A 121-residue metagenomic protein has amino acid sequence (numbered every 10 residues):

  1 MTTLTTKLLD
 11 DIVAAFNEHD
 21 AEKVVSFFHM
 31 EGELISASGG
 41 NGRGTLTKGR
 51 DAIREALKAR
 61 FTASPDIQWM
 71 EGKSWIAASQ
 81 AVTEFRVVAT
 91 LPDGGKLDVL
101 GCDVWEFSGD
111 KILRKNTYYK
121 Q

Functional and structural regions predicted by a protein language model:
M1-M30: Short, low-complexity N-terminal intrinsically disordered segments enriched in polar/charged residues
K23-G72: A solvent-exposed, acidic/Ser-Thr-rich amphipathic alpha-helical stretch
F28-H29, V87-A89, Y119: Short beta-strand segments enriched in hydrophobic/aromatic residues within well-folded beta-rich domains
Q68-M70, E84, L97-D103: Short, surface-exposed coil-to-beta transition loops
E71-I76, Y118: Short, solvent-exposed loop/turn elements at beta->coil junctions and helix N-caps that rim active or binding pockets
A77-V87: A short hydrophobic beta-strand element
A89-D98: Short, cysteine-centered beta-strand-loop-beta hairpins and adjacent loop/turn segments enriched in charged/polar
D98-Q121: Short beta-strand edge/turn micro-motifs at domain boundaries
